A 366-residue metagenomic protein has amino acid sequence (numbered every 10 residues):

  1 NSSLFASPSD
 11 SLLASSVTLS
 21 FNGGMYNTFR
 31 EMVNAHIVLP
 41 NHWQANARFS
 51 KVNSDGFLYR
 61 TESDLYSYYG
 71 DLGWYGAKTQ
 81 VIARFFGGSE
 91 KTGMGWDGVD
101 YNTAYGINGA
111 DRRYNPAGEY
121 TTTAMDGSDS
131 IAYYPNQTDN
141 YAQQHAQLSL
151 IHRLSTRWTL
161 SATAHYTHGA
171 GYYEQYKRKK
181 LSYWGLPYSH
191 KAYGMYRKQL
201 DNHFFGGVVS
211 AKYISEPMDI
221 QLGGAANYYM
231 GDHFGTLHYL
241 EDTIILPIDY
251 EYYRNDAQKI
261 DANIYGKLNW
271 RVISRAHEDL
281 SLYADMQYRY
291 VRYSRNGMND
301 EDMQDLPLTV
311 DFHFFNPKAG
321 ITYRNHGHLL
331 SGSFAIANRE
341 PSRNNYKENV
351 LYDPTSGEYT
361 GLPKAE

Functional and structural regions predicted by a protein language model:
N1-S20, F29-I37: N-terminal periplasmic accessory domains that precede and gate Gram-negative outer-membrane beta-barrel machines
T18-N22, N34, N46-S50, G73 (+5 more regions): Transmembrane beta-strands of outer-membrane beta-barrel proteins
T18-S20, N53-L58, D64-S67, I131-N136 (+6 more regions): Extracellular loop and loop/strand-boundary signature of outer-membrane beta-barrel proteins
G23-N53, L58-G95, Y141, A146-R157 (+1 more regions): Transmembrane beta-barrel wall of Gram-negative outer-membrane proteins
L58-D64, M94-D100, N136, Y173-L181 (+4 more regions): Outer-membrane beta-barrel translocator domains and adjoining extracellular loop/strand segments of Gram-negative
I82-Q147, E174-G194, G357-L362: Acidic/polar loop-and-plug regions of large Gram-negative outer-membrane beta-barrel proteins
N140-D300, F314, G320-L329, S333-A335: Face-selective signature of the C-terminal outer-membrane beta-barrel domain
Y290-E301, T309, Y323-E366: Surface-exposed extracellular loop regions of Gram-negative outer-membrane beta-barrel proteins, predominantly
